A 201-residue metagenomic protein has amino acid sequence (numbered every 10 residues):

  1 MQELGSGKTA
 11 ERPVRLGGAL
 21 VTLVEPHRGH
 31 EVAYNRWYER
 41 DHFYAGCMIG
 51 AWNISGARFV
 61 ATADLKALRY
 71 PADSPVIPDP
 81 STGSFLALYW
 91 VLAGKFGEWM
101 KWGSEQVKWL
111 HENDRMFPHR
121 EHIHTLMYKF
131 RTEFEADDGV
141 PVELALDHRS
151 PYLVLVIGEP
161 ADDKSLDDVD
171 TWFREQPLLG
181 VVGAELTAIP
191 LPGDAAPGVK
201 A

Functional and structural regions predicted by a protein language model:
M1-A201: Macromolecular interaction modules
